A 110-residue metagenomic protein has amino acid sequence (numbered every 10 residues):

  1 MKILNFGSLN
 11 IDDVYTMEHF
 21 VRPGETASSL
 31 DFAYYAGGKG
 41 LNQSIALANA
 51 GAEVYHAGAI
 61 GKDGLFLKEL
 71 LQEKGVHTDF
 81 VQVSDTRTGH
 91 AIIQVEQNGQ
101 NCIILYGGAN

Functional and structural regions predicted by a protein language model:
M1, T88-H90, Q100-N101: Change "...and in nucleic-acid phosphodiester-cleaving endonucleases..." to "...and in nucleic-acid processing enzymes
M1-P23: Positively charged, low-complexity intrinsically disordered leader regions
F6-L9, I60, Y106-A109: Fold-independent oxyanion-binding glycine-rich loops and adjacent beta-strand/coil segments at enzyme active sites
L9-D12, A50, K74, V95: Change "in soluble alpha/beta enzymes" to "in soluble alpha/beta proteins
I11, K62, Q100: Surface-exposed, flexible loop/turn segments at secondary-structure boundaries
P23-H90: Substrate-binding N-lobe of the ribokinase-like
H56, V81-V83, I93-N110: Conserved phosphate-binding/catalytic loop of the ribokinase/pfkB sugar-kinase fold
